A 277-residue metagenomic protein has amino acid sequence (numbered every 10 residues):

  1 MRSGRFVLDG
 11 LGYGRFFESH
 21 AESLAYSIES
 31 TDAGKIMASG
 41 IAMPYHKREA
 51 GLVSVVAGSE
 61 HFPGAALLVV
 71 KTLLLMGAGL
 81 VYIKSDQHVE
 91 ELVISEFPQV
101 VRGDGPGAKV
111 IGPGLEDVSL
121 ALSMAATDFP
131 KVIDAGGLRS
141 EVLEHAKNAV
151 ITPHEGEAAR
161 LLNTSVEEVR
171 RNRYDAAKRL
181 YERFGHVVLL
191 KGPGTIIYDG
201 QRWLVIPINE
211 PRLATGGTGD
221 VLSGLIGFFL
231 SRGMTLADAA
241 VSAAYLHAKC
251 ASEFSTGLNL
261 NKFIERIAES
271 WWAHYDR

Functional and structural regions predicted by a protein language model:
M1-P130, S140-K147, A159-R277: Small-residue (G/A/S/T)-rich helix-start motifs and N-terminal tracts that mark the onset
I133: Short hydrophobic beta-strand that contains or immediately precedes a catalytic carboxylate
